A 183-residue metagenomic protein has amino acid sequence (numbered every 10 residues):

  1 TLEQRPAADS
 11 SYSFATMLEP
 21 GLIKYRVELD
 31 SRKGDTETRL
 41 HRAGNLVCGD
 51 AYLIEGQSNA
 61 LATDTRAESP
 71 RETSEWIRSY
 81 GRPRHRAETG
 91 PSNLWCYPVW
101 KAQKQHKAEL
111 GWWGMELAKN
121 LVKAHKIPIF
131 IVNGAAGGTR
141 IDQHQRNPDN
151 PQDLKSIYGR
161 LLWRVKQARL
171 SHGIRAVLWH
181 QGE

Functional and structural regions predicted by a protein language model:
T1-E183: Cell-envelope and extracellular/periplasmic
